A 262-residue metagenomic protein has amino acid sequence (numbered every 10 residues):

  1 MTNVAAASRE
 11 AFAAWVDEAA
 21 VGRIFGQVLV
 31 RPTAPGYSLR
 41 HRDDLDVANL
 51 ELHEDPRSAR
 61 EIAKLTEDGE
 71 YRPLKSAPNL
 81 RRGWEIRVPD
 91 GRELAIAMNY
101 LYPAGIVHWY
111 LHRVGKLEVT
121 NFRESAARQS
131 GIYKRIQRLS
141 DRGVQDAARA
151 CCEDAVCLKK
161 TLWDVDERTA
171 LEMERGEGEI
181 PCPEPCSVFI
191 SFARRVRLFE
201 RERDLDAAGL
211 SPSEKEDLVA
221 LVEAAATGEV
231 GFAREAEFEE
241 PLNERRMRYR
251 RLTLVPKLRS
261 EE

Functional and structural regions predicted by a protein language model:
M1-E262: Acidic, polar-rich N-terminal leader regions of halophilic archaeal proteins
